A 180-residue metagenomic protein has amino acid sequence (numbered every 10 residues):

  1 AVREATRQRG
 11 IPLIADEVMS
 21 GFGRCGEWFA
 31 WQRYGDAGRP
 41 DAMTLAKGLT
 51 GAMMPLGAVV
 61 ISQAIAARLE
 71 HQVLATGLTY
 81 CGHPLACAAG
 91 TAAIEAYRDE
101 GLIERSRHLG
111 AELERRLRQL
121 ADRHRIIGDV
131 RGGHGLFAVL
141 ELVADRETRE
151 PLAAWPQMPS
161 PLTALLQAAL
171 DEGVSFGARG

Functional and structural regions predicted by a protein language model:
A1-G180: Conserved N-terminal phosphate-binding loop of PLP-dependent enzymes in the Aspartate aminotransferase
